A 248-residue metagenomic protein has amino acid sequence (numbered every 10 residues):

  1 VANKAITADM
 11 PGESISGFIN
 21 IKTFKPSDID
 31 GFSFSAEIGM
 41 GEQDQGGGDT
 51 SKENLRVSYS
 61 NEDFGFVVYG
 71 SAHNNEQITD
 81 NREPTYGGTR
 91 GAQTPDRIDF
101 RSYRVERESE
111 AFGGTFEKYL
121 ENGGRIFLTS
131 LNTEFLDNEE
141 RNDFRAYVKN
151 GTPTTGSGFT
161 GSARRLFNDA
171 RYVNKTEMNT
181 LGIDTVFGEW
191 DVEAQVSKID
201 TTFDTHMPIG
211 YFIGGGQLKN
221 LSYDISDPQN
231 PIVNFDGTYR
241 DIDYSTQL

Functional and structural regions predicted by a protein language model:
V1-E37: A beta-strand signature from Gram-negative outer-membrane beta-barrel systems, especially the internal plug domain
V1-M10, I19, R101-R104, T160-R165 (+2 more regions): Short intrinsically disordered, low-complexity coil segments enriched in acidic
A2, Q45-A146, R164, N168-G188: Transmembrane beta-barrel wall of Gram-negative outer-membrane proteins
A8, Q43-D44: Short strand->helix junction
M10, P26-F32, E62-F64, E121-G123 (+2 more regions): Short loop/turn motifs that connect adjacent beta-strands in outer-membrane beta-barrel proteins
N20, E37-G39, S58, D184 (+1 more regions): Residue-level recognition of well-ordered beta-strand positions that form the cores of beta-sheet-rich folds across
K22, E37-Q43, S71-N75, L131-T133 (+2 more regions): Outer-membrane beta-barrel pore domains and translocons
E139-L248: Replace "related TpsB outer-membrane translocases also match" with "some related outer-membrane beta-barrels such as
